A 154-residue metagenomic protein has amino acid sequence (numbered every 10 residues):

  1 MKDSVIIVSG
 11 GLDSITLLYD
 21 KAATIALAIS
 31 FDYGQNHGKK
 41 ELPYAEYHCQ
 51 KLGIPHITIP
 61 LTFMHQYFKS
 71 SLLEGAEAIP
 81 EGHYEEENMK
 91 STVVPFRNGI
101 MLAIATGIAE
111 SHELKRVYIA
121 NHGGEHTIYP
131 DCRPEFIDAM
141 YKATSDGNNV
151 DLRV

Functional and structural regions predicted by a protein language model:
M1-V154: ATP-dependent adenylation/nucleotidyltransferase module used to activate substrates
